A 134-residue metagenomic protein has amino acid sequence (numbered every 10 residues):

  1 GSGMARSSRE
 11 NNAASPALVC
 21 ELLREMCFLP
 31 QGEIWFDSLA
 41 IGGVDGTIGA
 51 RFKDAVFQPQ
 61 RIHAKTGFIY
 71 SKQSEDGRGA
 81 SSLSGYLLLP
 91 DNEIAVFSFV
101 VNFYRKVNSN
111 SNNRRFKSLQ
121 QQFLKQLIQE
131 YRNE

Functional and structural regions predicted by a protein language model:
G1-E134: Small-residue-rich helix-loop
